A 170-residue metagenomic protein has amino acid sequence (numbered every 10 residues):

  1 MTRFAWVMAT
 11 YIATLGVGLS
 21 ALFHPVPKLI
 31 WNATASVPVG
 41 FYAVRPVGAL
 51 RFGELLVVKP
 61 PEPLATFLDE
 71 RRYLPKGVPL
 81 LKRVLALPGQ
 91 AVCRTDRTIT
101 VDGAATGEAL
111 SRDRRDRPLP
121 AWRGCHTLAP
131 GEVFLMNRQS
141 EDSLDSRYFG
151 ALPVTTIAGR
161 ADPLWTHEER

Functional and structural regions predicted by a protein language model:
M1-R170: Extended hydrophobic leader/signal-anchor segments used for secretion and membrane insertion
